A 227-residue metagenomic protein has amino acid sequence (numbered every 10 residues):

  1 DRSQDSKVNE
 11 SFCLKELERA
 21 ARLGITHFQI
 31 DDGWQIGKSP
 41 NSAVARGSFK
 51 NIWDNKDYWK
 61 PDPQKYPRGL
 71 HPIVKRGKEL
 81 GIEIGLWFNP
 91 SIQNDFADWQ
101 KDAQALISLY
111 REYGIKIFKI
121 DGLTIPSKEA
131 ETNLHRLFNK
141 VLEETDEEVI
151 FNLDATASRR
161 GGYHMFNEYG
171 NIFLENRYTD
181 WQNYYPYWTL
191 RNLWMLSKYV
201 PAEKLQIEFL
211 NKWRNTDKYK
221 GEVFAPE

Functional and structural regions predicted by a protein language model:
D1-R2, D154: Structured loops at beta-to-helix junctions and adjacent beta-edge loops in soluble globular domains
R2-K128: Aromatic-lined carbohydrate-binding/catalytic grooves of carbohydrate-active enzymes
E79, N94-D95, W99-Q104, R136 (+1 more regions): Glycan-recognition surfaces
I117, G122-K140, A155-S158: P-loop NTPase motor core
